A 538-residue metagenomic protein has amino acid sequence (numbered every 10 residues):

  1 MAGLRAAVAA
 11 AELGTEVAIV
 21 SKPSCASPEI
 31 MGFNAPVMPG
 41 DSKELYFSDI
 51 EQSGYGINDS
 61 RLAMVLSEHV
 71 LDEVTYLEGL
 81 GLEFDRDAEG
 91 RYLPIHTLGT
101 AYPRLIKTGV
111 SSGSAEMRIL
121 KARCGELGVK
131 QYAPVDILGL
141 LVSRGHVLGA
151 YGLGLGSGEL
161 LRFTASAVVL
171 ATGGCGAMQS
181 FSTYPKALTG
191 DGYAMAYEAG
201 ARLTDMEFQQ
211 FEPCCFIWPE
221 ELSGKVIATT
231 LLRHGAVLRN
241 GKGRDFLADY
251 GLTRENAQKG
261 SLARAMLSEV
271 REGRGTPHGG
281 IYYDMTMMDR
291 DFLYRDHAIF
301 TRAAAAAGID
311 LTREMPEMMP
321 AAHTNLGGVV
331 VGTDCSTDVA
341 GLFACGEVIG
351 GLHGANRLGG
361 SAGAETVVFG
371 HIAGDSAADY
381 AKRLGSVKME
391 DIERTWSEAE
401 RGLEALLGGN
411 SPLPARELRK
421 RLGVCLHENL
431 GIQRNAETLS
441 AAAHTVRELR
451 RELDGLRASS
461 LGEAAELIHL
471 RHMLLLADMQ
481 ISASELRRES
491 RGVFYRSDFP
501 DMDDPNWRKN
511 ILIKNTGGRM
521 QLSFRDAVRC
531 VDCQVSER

Functional and structural regions predicted by a protein language model:
M1-I19: N-terminal Rossmann-like FAD-binding beta1-loop-alpha1 element of flavoenzymes
A9, L13-T15, S24-A26, I30 (+10 more regions): Glycine- and aromatic-enriched mobile tails/lids
K22-E51, Y55, P213, E221: Conserved N-terminal glycine-rich FAD pyrophosphate-binding loop of Rossmann-like flavoproteins
P23, A165-A167, A171-G176, V348-I349: Glycine-/small-residue-rich beta->alpha transition segments that form the dinucleotide
S53-L93: Rossmann-like flavin
S60-L71, R104-A122, Y132, S182-G190 (+2 more regions): Short beta-strand to alpha-helix junction loop
G79-E159, T164, A171, C215-W218 (+1 more regions): Conserved redox-cofactor binding core of oxidoreductases
M195, A201-D310, E314, V367 (+2 more regions): An anion/pyrophosphate-binding glycine-rich loop and adjacent beta-alpha core in soluble alpha-beta enzymes
